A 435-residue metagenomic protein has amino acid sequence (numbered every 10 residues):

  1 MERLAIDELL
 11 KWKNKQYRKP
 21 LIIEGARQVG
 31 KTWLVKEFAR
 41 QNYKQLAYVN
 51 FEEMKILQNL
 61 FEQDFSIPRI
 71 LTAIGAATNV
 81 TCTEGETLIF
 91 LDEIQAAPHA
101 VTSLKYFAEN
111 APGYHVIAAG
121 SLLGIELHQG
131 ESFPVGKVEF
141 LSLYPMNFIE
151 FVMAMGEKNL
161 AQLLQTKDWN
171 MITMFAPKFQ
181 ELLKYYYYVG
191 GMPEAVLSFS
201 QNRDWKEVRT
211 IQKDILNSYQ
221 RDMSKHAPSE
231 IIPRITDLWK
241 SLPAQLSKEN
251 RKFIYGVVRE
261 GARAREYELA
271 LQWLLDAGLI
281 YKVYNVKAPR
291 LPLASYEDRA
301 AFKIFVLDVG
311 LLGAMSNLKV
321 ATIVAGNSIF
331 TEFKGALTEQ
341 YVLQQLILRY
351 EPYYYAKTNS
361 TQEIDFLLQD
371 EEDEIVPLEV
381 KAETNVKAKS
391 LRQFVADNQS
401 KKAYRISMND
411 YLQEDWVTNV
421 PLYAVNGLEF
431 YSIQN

Functional and structural regions predicted by a protein language model:
M1-N14: N-terminal pre-Walker A segment at the start of P-loop NTPase domains
I23: Hydrophobic anchor at the beta1->P-loop junction of P-loop NTPases
K31: Conserved lysine of the Walker
L34, F38: Hydrophobic positions on the alpha1 helix immediately C-terminal to the Walker A/P-loop
E53-E84: Short glycine-rich substrate-engagement loop in P-loop NTPases that contacts/grips substrate
H115-S121, S142: Structural recognition of the conserved hydrophobic beta-strand(s) that form the central parallel beta-sheet of P-loop
L127-S247: Interdomain motor-coupling "hinge/lid" segment immediately C-terminal to the ATP-binding subdomain of NTP-driven enzymes
M192, L197-D370: Accessory nucleic acid-recognition modules appended to NTPase machines
